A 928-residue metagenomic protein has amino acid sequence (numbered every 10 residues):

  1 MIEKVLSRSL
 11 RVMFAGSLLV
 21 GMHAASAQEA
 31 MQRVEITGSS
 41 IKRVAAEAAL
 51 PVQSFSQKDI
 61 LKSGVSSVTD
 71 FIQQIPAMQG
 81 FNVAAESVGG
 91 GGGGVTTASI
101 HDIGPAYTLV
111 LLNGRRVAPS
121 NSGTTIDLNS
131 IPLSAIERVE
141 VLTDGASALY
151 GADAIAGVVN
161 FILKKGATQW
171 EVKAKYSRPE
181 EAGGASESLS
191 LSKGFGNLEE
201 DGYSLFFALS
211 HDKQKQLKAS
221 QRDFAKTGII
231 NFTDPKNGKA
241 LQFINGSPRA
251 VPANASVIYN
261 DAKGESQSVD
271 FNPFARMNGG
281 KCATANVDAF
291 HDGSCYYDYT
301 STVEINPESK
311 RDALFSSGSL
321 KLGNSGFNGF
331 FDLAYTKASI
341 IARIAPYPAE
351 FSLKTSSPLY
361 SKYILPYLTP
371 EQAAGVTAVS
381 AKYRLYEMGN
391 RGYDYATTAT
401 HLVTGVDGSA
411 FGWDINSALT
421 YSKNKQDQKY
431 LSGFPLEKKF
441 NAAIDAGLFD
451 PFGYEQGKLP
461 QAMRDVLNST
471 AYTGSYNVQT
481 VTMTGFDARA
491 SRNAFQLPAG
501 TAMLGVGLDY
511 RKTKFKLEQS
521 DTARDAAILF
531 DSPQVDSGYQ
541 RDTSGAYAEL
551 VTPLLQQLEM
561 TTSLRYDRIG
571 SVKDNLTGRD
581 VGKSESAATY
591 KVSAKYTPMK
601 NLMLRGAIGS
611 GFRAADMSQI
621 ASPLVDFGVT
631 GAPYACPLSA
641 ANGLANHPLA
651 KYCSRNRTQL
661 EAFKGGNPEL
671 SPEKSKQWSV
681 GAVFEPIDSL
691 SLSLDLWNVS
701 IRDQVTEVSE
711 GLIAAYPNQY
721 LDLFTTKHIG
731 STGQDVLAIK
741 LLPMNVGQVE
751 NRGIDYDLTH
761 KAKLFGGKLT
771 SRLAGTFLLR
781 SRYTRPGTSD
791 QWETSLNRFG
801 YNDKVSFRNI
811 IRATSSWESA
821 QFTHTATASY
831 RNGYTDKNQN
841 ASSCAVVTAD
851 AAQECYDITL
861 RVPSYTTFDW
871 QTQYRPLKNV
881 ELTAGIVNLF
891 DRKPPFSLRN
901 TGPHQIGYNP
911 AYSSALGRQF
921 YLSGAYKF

Functional and structural regions predicted by a protein language model:
R33-S63: N-terminal periplasmic "start-of-domain" segments of outer-membrane beta-barrel proteins
V44, Q73-R115: Extracytoplasmic beta-strand/coil segments of soluble accessory domains associated with Gram-negative outer-membrane
V68-F71, T96-S99, D127-N129, D153-A174 (+1 more regions): N-terminal periplasmic accessory domains that precede and gate Gram-negative outer-membrane beta-barrel machines
R115-T143: Short acidic/polar hinge/loop motifs at secondary-structure boundaries that mediate gating or recognition
D223-F232, E265-S309, F315, S319 (+7 more regions): Surface-exposed, low-complexity loop segments enriched in small/polar and acidic residues
K429, P435-L436, A607-G609, D626 (+6 more regions): C-terminal beta-signal and terminal closure region of outer-membrane beta-barrel proteins
P435, S691, L779-R780, A828-A845 (+1 more regions): C-terminal beta-signal and adjacent terminal beta-strands/loops of Gram-negative outer-membrane beta-barrel proteins
F627, G767, S771-R875, F890: C-terminal beta-barrel architecture of Gram-negative outer-membrane proteins
